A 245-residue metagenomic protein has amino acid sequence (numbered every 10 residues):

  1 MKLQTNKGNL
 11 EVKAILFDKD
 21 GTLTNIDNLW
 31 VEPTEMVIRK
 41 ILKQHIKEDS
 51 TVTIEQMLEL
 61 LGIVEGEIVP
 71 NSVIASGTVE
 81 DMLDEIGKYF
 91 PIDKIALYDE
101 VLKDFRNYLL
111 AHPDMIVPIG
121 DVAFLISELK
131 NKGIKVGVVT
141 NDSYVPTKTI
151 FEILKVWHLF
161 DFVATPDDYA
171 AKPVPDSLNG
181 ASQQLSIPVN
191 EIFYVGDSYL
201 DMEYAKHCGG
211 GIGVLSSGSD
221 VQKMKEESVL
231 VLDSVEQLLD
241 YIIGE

Functional and structural regions predicted by a protein language model:
Q4-K7, L238-E245: Short amphipathic alpha-helix with an adjacent loop that forms part of the alpha/beta core around
G8-G120, N131: N-terminal helical cap/lid subdomain that shapes the substrate entry/recognition surface in HAD-like hydrolases
G8-L10, K132-I134, L185-E191, E245: Glycine-rich phosphate-binding loop signature in dinucleotide/nucleotide-binding domains
R39, P91-I95, D99, H112-I116 (+5 more regions): Substrate-recognition/cap helix-loop segment adjacent to the acidic, metal-dependent catalytic center of Asp-based
K172-M202: Conserved Lys-Pro-Asp/Glu-containing loop-to-beta segment of HAD-superfamily phosphomonoesterases, centered on
F193-L230: Acidic, Mg2+-coordinating phosphoryl-transfer loop and its flanking beta/alpha structural elements, shared across
L230-Q237: Short acidic-hydrophobic, aromatic-tinged amphipathic segments that line or gate anion-handling sites
